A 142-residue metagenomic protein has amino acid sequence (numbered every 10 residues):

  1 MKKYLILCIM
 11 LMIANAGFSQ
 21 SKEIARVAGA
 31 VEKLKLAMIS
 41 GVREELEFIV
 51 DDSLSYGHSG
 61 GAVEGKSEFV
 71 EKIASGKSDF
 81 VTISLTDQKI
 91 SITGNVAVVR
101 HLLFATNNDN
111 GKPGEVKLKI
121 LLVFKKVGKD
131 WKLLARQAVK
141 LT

Functional and structural regions predicted by a protein language model:
M1-Y4, S19-Q20: Positively charged n-region of N-terminal signal peptides that target proteins for export
Y4-I13: Sec-dependent N-terminal signal peptides
M12-F48, I92: Short, low-complexity N-terminal intrinsically disordered segments enriched in polar/charged residues
L34, F69, T86-I90, L103-A105 (+1 more regions): Hydrophobic/aromatic beta-strand elements that line small-molecule binding cavities or substrate pockets in beta-rich
S40-S53, G57, K66: Short, well-ordered alpha-helical segments enriched in acidic and aromatic residues
I73-N110: Surface-exposed, charged secondary-structure patches
K117-T142: Short beta-strand edge/turn micro-motifs at domain boundaries
